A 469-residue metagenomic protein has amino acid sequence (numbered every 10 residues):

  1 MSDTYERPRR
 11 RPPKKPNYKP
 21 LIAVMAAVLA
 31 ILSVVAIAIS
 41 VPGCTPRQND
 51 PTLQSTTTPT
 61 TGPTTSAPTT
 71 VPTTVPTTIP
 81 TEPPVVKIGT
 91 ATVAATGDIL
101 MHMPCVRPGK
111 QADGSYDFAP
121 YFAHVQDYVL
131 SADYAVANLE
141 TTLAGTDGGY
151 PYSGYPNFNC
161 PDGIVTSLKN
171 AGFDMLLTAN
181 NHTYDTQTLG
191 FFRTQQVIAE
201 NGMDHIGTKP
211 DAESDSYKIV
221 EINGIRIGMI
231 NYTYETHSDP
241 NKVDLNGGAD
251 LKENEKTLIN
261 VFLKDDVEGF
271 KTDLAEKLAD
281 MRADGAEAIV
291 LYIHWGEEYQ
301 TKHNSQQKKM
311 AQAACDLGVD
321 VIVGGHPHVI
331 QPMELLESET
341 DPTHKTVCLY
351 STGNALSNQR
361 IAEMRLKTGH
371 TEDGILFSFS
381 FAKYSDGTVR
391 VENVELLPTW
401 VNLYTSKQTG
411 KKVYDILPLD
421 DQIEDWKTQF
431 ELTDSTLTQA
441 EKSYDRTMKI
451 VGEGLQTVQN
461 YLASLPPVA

Functional and structural regions predicted by a protein language model:
M1-P20: N-terminal Lys/Arg-rich, disordered targeting/topogenic segments
D3-E6, V24-A27, I31, A36 (+3 more regions): Acidic, metal/ion-coordinating pockets
T45-A67: Short, low-complexity, disordered segments immediately C-terminal to signal peptides in bacterial exported proteins
